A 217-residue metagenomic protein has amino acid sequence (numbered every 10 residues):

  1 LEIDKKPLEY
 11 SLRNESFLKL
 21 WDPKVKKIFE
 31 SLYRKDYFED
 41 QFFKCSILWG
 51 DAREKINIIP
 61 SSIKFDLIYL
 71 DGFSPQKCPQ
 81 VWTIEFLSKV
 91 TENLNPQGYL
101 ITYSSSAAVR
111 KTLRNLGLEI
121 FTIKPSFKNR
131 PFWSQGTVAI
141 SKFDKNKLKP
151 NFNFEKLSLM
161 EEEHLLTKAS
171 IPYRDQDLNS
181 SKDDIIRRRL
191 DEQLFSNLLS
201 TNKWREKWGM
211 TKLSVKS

Functional and structural regions predicted by a protein language model:
L1-K5: Conserved acidic E/D residue at the C-terminus of a beta-strand in Rossmann-like folds
Y10-P60: S-adenosyl-L-methionine
E39-D40, T137-S217: SAM/dcSAM-binding transferase cores
C45, I63-G72: Short SAM/SAH-binding signature in class I
L67-Y69, P96-S104: Conserved beta-strand signature within the Rossmann-like core of class I S-adenosyl-L-methionine
Y69-V81: Glycine-rich phosphate-binding "P-loop"
Q80-P96: A short glycine-rich, Lys/Arg-flanked "PGG" loop and its adjoining helix->strand segment in the class I
R110-Q135: Conserved Class I S-adenosyl-L-methionine
